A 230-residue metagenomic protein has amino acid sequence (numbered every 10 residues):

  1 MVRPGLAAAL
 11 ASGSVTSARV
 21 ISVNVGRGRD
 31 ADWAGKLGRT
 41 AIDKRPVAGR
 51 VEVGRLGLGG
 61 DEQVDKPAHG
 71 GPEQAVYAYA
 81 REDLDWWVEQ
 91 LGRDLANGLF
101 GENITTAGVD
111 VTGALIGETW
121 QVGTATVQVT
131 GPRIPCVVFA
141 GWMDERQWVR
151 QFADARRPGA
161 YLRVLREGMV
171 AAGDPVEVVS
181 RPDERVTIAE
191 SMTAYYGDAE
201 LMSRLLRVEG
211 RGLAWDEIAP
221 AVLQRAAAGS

Functional and structural regions predicted by a protein language model:
M1-G141, Q147, S180-S230: Electropositive, beta-rich accessory/interaction domains or terminal extensions that provide binding surfaces
T106, G159-R166: Short alpha-helix capping/helix-loop boundary micro-motifs
G117, E167, A172-G173: Loop/turn positions that initiate beta-strands
Q151-F152: Short Gly/Pro-enriched turn/cap motifs at secondary-structure boundaries
A155, V164-E167, R185: Short, well-ordered coil↔helix boundary/capping segments
R157-P158, V176: A structural signal for small-residue-enriched, beta-sheet-centric alpha/beta enzyme cores and oligomeric scaffold folds
A172-R181: Basic (Lys/Arg-enriched) interaction patch that binds polyanionic ligands
